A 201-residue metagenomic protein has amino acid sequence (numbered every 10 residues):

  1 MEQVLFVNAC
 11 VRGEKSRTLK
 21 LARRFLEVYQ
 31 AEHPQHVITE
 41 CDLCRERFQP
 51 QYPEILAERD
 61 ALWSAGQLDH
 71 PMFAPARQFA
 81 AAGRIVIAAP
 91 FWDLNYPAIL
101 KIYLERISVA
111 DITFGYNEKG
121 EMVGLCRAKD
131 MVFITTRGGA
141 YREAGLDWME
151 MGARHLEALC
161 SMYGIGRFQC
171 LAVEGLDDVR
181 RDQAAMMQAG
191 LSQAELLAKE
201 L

Functional and structural regions predicted by a protein language model:
M1-V109, S192-L201: N-terminal beta1-alpha1-beta2 submodule of the flavodoxin-like/Rossmannoid cofactor-binding fold
Q3, V37, K129-M131, R167: Residues at the starts of beta-strands that form the adenosine-phosphate
A9, T136, V173: Cofactor-binding loop segments of dinucleotide-utilizing enzymes, especially the Rossmann-like FAD- and NAD(P)+-binding
V11-G13, G139-A140, D177: Short histidine/acidic/glycine/proline-rich micro-motifs that form metal- and phosphate-coordinating active-site loops
A82-G83, A128, I165: Short, well-ordered alpha-helix to beta-strand connector turns
I107-I112, R154: Gly/Ser/Thr-rich active-site loops/lids in small-molecule metabolic enzymes that frequently grip phosphoryl groups
Y116-M162: Short, glycine-/small-residue-rich phosphate/pyrophosphate-handling segment
E143-L201: Glycine-rich phosphate/pyrophosphate-binding loop and the adjoining helix
